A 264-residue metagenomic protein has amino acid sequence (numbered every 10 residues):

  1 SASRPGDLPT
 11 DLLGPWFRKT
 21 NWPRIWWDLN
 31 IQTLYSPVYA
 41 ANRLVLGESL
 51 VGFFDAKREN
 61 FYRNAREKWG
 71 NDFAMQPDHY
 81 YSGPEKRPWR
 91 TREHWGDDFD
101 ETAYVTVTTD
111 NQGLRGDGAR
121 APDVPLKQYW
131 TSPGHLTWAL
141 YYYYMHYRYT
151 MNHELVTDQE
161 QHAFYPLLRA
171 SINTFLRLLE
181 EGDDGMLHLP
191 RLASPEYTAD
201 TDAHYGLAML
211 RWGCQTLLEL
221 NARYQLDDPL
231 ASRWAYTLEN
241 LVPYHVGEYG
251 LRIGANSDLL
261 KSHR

Functional and structural regions predicted by a protein language model:
S1-E154, D158, H162, L251-R264: Substrate-binding groove/exosite segments of carbohydrate-active enzymes
A2-R4, G52-A65, L167-D183, T237-Y249: Long, well-ordered core segments of solenoidal/helical folds
R24, P37-A40, Y129, D200-L207 (+1 more regions): Hydrophobic alpha-helical scaffolding
T33, S49, W138-M145, A163 (+6 more regions): Extracytoplasmic/secreted proteins, especially bacterial periplasmic and envelope-associated proteins
Y39-A41, Y80, R191-E196, H245: Short, flexible loop/turn elements at secondary-structure junctions
A170-R223: Acidic/histidine-rich catalytic neighborhood
W212-Q215, E219-Y244: Extended catalytic-interface subdomain
A231-R264: Long, low-complexity segments enriched in small/aliphatic residues
